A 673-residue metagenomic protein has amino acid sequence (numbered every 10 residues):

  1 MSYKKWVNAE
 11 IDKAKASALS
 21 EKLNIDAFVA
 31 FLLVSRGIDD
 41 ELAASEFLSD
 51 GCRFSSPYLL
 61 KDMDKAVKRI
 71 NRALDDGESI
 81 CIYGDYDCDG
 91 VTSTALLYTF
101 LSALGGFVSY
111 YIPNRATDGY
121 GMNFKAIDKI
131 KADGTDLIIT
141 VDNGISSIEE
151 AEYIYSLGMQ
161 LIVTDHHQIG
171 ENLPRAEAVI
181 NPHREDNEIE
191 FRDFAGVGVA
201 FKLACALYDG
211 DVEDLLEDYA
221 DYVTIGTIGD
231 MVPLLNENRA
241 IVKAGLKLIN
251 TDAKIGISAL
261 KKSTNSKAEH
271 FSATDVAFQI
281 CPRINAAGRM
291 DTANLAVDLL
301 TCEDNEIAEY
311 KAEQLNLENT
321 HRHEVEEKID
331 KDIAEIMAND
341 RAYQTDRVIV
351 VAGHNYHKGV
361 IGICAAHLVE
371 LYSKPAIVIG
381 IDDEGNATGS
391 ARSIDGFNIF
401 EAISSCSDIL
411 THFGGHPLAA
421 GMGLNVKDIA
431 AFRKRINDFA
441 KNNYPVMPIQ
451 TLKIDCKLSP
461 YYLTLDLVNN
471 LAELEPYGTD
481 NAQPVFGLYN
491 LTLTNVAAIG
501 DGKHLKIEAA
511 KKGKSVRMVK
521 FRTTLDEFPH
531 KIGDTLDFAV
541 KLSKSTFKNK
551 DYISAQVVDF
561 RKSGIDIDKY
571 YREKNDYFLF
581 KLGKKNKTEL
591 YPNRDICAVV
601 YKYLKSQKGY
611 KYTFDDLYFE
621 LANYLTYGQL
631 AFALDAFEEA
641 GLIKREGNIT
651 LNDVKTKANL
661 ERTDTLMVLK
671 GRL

Functional and structural regions predicted by a protein language model:
S2-Y3, A9-L137, L157-G158, Y208-I429 (+1 more regions): Hydrophobic helix-and-loop "lid/oligomerization" segment in the mid-to-C-terminal part of catalytic domains
C88, A116, G144-I145, H167-I169 (+2 more regions): Conserved nucleotide-binding/hydrolysis micro-motifs of P-loop NTPases
C88-G90, R115-Y120, Q168-G170, N187 (+1 more regions): Short, small-residue-enriched loops and turns at beta-alpha junctions that line or gate enzyme active sites
L96, P174-I228: Short alpha-helices
S102, R239-I336, E370, R392-T411 (+1 more regions): Acidic, two-metal ion nucleic-acid-processing modules in DNA metabolism proteins
I127, A151-E152, L634: Short amphipathic alpha-helical segments and helix-helix/interface helices
G134, V141-F194: Histidine/acidic-residue-rich, glycine-tolerant segments that coordinate divalent metal ions
